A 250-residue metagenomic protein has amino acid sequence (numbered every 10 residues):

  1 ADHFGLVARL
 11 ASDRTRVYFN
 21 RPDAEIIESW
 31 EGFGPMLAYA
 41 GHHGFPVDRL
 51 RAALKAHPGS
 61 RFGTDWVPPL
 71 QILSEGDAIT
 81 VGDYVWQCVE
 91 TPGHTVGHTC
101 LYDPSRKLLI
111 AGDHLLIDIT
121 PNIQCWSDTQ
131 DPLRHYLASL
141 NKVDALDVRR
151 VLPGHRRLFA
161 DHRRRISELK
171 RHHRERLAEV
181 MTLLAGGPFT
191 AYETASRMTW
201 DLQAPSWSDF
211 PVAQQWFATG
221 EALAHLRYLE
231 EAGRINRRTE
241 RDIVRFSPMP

Functional and structural regions predicted by a protein language model:
A1-T80: Active-site HxH/HxHxD metal-binding segment of metal-dependent hydrolases
F4, Y136, A222: Aromatic/hydrophobic pocket-lining residues that form the small-molecule binding cavity in soluble enzyme cores
F4-G5, L10-R14, Y18, G34 (+8 more regions): A structural signal for the main folded, soluble domain(s) of proteins
E25, D118, A160, D201-L202: Feature marks short, surface-exposed loop/turn motifs that line or immediately flank catalytic pockets and channel
F33-Y39, D118-C125, A204-V212: Short glycine/proline- and charge-enriched loop/turn segments that cap or connect secondary-structure elements
A53-Q71, A78, V85-A178: Metallo-beta-lactamase
V81, L101-D103, R237, P248: Conserved hydrophobic "DFG−1" position in protein kinase catalytic cores
T182-P250: C-terminal regulatory/interaction regions
